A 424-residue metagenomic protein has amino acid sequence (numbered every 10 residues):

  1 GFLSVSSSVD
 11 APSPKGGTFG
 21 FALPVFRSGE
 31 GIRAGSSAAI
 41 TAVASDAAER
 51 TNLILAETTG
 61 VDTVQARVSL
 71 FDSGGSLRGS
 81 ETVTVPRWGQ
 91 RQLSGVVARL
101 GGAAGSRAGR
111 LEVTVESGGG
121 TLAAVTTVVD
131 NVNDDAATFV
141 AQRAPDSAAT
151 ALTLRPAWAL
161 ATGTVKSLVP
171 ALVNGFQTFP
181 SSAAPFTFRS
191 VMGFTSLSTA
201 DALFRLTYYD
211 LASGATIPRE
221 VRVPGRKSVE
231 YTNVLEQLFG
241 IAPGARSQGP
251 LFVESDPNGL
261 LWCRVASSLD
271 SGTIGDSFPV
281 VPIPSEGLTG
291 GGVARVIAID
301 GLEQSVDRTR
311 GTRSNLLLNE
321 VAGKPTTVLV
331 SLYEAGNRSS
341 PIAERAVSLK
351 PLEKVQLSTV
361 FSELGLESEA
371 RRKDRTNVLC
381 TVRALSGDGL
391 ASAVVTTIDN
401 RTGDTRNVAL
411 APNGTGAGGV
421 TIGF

Functional and structural regions predicted by a protein language model:
G1-F424: Gly/Pro-rich, tryptophan- and cysteine-flecked surface segments typical of secreted/extracellular proteins
